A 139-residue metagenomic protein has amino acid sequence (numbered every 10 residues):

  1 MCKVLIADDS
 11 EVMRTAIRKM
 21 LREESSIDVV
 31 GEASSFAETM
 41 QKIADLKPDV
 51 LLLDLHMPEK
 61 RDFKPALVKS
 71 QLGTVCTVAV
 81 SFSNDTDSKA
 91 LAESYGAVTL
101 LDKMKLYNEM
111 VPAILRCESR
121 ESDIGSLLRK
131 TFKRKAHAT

Functional and structural regions predicted by a protein language model:
A7-D8, A33, L51: Conserved sequence signature across two-component system core domains
E11-G31: Two-component/phosphorelay signaling modules centered on CheY-like receiver
F36, L52-V68: Conserved phosphotransfer microenvironments
A44-L46, V68-V75, Y95: Conserved phosphotransfer cores of two-component systems
L46-L52: Active-site beta3 strand of CheY-like receiver
A79-V80: Hydrophobic/aromatic residues positioned on beta-strands within the core alpha/beta folds
S83-L101, K105, E109-P112, K133: Alpha4 helix (beta4-alpha4-beta5 surface) of REC/receiver domains from two-component response regulators
E109-L115, S119-T139: CheY-like receiver
